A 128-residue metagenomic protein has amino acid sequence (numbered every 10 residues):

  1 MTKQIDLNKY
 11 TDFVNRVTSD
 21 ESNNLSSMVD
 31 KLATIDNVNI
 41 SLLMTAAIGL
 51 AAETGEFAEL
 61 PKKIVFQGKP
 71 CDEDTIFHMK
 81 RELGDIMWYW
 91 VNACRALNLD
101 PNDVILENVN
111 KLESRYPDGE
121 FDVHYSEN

Functional and structural regions predicted by a protein language model:
M1-N128: Flexible "arm" and connector segments at domain edges
